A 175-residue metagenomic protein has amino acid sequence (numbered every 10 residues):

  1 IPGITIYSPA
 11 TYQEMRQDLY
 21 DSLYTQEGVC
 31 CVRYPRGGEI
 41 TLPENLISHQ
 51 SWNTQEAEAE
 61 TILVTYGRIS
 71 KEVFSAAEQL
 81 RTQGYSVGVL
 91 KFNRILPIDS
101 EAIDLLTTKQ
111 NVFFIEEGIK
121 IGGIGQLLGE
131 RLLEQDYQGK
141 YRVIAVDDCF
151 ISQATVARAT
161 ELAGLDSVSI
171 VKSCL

Functional and structural regions predicted by a protein language model:
I1-S22, S173: Conserved thiamine diphosphate
Y24-L175: Thiamine diphosphate
